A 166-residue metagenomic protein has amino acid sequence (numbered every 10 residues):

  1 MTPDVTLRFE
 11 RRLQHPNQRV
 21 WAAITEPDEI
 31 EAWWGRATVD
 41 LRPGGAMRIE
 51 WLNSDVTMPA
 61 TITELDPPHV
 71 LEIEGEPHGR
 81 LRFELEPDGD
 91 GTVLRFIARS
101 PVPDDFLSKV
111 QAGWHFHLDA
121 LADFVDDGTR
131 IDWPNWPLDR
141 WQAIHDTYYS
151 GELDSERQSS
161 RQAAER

Functional and structural regions predicted by a protein language model:
M1-A37, S160-R166: Hydrophobic ligand-binding cavity/cleft-lining segments
N17, P43, P137: Solvent-exposed, flexible loop/coil residues
W21-I24, W33, W51, L65 (+2 more regions): Tryptophan-centric aromatic hotspots in well-structured domains and transmembrane helices
A23-E31, M47-D55, H145: Short, solvent-exposed helix-to-loop capping segments enriched in aromatics
T38-L41, R48-P103, E165: Hydrophobic-ligand binding "helix-grip"
V93, A98-R166: Terminal "cap-and-tail" regions of soluble proteins that handle hydrophobic small molecules
